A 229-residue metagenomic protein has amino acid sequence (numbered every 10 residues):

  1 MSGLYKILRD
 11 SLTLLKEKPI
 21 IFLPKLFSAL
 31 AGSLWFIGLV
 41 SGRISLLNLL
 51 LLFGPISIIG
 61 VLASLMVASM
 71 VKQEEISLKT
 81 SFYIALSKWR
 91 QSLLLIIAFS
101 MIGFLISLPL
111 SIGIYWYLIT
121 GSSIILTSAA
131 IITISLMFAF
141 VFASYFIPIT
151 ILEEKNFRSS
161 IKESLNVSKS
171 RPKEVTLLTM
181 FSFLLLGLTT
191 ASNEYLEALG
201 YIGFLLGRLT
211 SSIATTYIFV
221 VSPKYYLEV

Functional and structural regions predicted by a protein language model:
M1-V229: Hydrophobic alpha-helical membrane segments
